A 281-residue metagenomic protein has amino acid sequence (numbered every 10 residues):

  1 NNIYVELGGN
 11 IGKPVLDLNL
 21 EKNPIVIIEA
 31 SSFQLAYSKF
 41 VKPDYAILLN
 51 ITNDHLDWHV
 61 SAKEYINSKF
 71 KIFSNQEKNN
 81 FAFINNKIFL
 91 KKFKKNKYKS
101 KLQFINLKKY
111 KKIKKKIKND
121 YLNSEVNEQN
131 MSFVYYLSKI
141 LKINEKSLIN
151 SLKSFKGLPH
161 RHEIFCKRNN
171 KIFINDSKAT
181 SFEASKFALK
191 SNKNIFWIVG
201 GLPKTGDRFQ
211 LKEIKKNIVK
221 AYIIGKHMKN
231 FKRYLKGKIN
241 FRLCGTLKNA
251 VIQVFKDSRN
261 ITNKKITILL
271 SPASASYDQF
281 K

Functional and structural regions predicted by a protein language model:
N1-G8: Walker A (P-loop) phosphate-binding motif
Y4, D120-I218: Nucleotide phosphate-binding/pyrophosphate-handling subdomain across enzymes that bind or process nucleotide phosphates
N10, E29, L49, Y65 (+7 more regions): Residue-level signal for inorganic ion chemistry
I11, L20-N123, D278-K281: Flexible active-site lid/hinge loop adjacent to a nucleotide/diphosphate and Mg2+-phosphate binding pocket
S32-Q34, N53-D54, K87-F89, T180 (+4 more regions): Short glycine-rich anion-binding loops that position phosphate/pyrophosphate groups of nucleotides and phosphorylated
A82-N86, I198-G200, N217-H227: Short internal beta-strands
K97-K112, I149-K153, E163, R242-K248: Beta-strand->loop->alpha-helix junctions that form or flank phosphate-binding loops in nucleotide-handling enzymes
D207-I266: C-terminal helical cap/extension that packs against the catalytic core of soluble nucleotide-cofactor enzymes
